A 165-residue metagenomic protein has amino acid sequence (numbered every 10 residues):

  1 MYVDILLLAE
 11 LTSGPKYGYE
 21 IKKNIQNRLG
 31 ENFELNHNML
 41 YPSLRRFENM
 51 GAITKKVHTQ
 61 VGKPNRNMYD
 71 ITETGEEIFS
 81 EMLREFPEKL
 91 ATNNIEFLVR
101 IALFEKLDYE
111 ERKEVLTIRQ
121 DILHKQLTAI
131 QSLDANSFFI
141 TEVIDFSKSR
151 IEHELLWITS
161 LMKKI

Functional and structural regions predicted by a protein language model:
M1-L90: Basic helix-turn-helix/winged-helix DNA-binding cores and closely related short helical interaction motifs
M39, N67, F139-K148: Alpha-helical scaffold segments that form or flank carboxylate-/histidine-based iron centers
S80-K125: Amphipathic alpha-helical dimerization/coiled-coil segments that flank or bridge DNA-binding/regulatory modules
L98, I130-N136: A surface-exposed regulatory interaction patch that couples sensing to output across bacterial transport/metabolic
K113, Q120, H124-L127, D134 (+4 more regions): Heptad-repeat amphipathic alpha-helical coiled-coil interaction surface used for oligomerization/assembly
I165: Inter-helical turn/loop segments and adjacent helix faces that build the functional surface of alpha-helical bundle
